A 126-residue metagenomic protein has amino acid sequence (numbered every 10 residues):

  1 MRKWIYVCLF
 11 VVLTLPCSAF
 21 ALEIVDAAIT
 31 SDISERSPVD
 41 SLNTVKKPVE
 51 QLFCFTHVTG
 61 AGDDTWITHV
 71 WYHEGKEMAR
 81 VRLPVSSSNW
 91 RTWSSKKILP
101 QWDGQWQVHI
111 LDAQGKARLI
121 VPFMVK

Functional and structural regions predicted by a protein language model:
V7-P16: Bacterial N-terminal signal peptides
F20-P48: Short, compositionally biased P/S/T/A/G/V-rich stretches that sit at domain boundaries
L52-T59: Short edge beta-strand/loop segments characteristic of extracellular beta-sandwich folds
F55, W90-I98: Exposed aromatic-hydrophobic patches
D64, D103-Q105: Extracellular Ig-like/FN3 beta-sandwich strand-entry sites
H69-H73, I110: Conserved aromatic beta-strand anchor motif in extracellular beta-sandwich/beta-rich domains
P84-W90: Short proline/glycine- and polar residue-rich coil/turn motifs
I98-L99, Q107-V125: Short, exposed beta-strand-loop hairpins at the edges of beta-sheets in extracellular/periplasmic proteins
